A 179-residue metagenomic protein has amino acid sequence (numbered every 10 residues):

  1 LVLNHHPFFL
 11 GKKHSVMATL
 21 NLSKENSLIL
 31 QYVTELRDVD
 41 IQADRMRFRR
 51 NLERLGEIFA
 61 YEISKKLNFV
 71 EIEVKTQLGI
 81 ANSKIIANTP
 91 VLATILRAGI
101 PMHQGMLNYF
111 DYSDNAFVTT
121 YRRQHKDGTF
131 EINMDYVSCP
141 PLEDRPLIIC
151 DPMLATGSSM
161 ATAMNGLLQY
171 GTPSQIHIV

Functional and structural regions predicted by a protein language model:
H5-L10: Short hydrophobic targeting helices and cationic amphipathic motifs that mediate membrane/organellar targeting
G11-V179: PRPP-associated nucleotide enzymes
